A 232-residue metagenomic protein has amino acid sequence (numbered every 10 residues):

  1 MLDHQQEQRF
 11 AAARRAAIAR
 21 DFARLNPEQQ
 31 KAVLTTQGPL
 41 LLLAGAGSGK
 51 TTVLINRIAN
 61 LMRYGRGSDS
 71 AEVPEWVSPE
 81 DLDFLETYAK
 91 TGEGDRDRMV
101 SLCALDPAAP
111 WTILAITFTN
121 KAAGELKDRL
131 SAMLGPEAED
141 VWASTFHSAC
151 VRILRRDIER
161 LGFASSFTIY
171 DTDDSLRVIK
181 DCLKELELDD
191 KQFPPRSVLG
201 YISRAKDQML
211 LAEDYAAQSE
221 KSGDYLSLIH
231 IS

Functional and structural regions predicted by a protein language model:
M1-A164, I169: P-loop NTPase Walker
T36, F118, E137-V141, E159-L228 (+1 more regions): ATP-hydrolysis module of ASCE/P-loop NTPase motor domains, specifically the Walker B Asp-Glu catalytic pair
